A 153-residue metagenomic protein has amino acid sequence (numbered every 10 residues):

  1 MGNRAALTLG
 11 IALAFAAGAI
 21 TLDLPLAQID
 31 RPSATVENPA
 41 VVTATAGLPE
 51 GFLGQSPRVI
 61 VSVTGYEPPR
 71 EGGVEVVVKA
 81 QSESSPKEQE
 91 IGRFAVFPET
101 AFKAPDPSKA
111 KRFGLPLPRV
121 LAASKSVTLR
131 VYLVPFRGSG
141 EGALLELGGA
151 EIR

Functional and structural regions predicted by a protein language model:
M1-T8: Bacterial N-terminal signal peptides that target proteins for export
G2, F15-R153: Intrinsically disordered, flexible peripheral segments
T8-A16: Bacterial N-terminal signal peptides
